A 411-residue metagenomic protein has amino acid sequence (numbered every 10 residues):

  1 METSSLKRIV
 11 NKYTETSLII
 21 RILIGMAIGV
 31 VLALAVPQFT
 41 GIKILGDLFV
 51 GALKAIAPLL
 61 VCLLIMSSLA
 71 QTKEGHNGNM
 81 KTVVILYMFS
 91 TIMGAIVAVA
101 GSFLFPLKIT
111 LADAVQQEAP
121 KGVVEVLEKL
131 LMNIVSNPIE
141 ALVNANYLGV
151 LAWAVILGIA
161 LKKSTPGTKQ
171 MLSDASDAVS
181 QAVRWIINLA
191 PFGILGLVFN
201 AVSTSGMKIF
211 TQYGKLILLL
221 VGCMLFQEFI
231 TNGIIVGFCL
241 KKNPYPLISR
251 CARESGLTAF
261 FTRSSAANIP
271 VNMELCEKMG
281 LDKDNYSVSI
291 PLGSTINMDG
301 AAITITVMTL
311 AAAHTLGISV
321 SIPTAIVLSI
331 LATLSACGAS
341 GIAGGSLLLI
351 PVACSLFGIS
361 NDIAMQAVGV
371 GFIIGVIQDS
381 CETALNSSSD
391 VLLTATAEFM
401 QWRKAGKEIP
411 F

Functional and structural regions predicted by a protein language model:
V10-A35, D47-L53, G78-L247, K407-F411: Signature of multi-pass transmembrane helix bundles
G41, L45, N77, M207-K215 (+3 more regions): Membrane-water interface of transmembrane alpha-helices in multipass transporters/channels
A52, I56, M88-I92, I96 (+6 more regions): Hydrophobic transmembrane alpha-helical segments of multi-pass transport and channel proteins
A55-S67: Active-site-adjacent helical/loop segments in soluble small-molecule enzymes
A70-G78, K163-P166, S205, K241-P244 (+4 more regions): Juxtamembrane helix-boundary/capping and inter-helix hinge elements in multi-pass membrane proteins
M80-V84, A112-V115, N243-F260, K283-P291 (+1 more regions): The feature identifies polytopic integral membrane transport proteins across all domains of life
E254-A336, L393, K404-F411: Helix-loop-helix junctions within the multi-pass membrane cores of secondary transporters/permeases
V307-F411: Transmembrane alpha-helical segments and their short flanking loops that form helix-hairpins/helix-helix interfaces
